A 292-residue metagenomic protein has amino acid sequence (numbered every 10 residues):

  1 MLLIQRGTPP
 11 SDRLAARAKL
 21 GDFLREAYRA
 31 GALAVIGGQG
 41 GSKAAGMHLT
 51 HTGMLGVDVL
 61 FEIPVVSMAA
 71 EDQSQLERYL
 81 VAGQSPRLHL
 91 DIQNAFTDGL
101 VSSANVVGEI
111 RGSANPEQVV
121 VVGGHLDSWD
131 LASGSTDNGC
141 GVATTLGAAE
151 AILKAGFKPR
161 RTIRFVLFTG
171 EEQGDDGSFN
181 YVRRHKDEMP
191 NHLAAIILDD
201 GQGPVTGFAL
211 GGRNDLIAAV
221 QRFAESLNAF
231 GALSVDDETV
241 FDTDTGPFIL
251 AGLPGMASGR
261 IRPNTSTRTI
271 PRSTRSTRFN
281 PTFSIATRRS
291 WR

Functional and structural regions predicted by a protein language model:
M1-P64, G231-S234: Extracellular/luminal Protease-associated
M1-Q5, L33-G38, P64-S67, V106-E109 (+7 more regions): Structural recognition of the beta-strand scaffold that forms the well-ordered cores of secreted hydrolase catalytic
R6-P9, G40-K43, F96, L126-S128 (+2 more regions): Acidic, glycine-rich active-site loops and adjacent beta-strand->loop/helix elements that engage anionic groups
T8-L24, F61-V66, Q93-T97, S128-N138 (+4 more regions): Second-shell loop/turn segments in exported
G53-S135, G147-K154, R160, R183: Soluble metallo-hydrolase cores and metallopeptidase-like ectodomains found primarily in the secretory/periplasmic
V65, Q73-S74, N115, D130 (+2 more regions): Metal-dependent peptidase/peptidase-like ectodomains
E150, K154, T265-R292: His/Asp/Glu-rich mid-to-C-terminal helical/loop segments that flank catalytic regions of hydrolases
A151-D176: Short helix-loop-beta-strand segments that form the rim/entrance of peptidase-like active sites
